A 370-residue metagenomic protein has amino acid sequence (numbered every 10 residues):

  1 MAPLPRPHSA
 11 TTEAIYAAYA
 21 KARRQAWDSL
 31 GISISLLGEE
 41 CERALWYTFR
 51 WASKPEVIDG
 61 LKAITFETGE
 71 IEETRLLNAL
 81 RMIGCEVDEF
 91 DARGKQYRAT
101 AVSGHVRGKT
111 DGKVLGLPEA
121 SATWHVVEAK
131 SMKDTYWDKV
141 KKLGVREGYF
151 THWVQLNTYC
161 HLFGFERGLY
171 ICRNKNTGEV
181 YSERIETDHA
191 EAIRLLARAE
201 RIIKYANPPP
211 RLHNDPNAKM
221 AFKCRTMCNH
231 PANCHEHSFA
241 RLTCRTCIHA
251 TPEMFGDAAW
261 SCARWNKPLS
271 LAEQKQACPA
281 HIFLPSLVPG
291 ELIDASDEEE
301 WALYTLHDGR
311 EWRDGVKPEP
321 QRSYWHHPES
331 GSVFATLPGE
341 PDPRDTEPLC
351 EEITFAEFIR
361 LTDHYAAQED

Functional and structural regions predicted by a protein language model:
M1-V126, K133-T135, V140, E329-S330 (+3 more regions): Metal-dependent nuclease catalytic cores that hydrolyze phosphodiester bonds in DNA/RNA, characterized by
P3-P7, K139, R146-T151, T158 (+3 more regions): Metal-dependent nuclease catalytic regions and adjoining charged, substrate-binding loops involved in nucleic-acid end
R24-W27, S35-L37, N214, C224 (+1 more regions): Homeobox/homeodomain signature
F66, V145-R146: A generic secondary-structure micro-motif detector that highlights 1-2 residue hydrophobic/ambivalent hotspots embedded
E72, T151-V154: A generic structural signal for residues located within well-ordered alpha-helices of large catalytic or ligand-binding
A122-A129, E166-Y170: Conserved active-site beta-strand-loop modules that form the wall/rim of enzyme catalytic pockets and either contain
